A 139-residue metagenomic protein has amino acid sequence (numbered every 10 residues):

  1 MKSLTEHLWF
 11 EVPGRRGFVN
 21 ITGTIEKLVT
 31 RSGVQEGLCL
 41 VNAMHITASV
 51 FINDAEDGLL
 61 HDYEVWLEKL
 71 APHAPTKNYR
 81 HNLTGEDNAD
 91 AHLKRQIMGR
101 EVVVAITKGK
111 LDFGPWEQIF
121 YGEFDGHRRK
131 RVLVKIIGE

Functional and structural regions predicted by a protein language model:
M1-E139: Active-site histidine-anchored catalytic micro-motif
